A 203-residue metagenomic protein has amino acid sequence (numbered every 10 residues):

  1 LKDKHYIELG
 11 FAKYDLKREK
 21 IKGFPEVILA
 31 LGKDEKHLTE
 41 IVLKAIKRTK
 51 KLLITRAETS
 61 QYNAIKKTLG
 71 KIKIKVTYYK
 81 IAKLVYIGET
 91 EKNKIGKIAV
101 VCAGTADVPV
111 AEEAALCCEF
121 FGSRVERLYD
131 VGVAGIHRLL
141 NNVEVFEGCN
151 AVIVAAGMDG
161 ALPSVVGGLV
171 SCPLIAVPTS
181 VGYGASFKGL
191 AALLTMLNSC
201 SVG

Functional and structural regions predicted by a protein language model:
L1-I72: Long amphipathic alpha-helical segments
V27-I28, L52-L53, K97-A103, V152-V154: Short glycine-rich or small-residue beta-strand-to-loop segments that form or flank ligand, phosphate, metal/Fe-S
K36-L38, D107-E112, I136-H137, A156-V165 (+1 more regions): Short glycine/serine/threonine-rich phosphate/pyrophosphate-binding segments that cradle anionic phosphate groups
K75-Y79, V166-G189: Short, acidic/small-residue loops that bind anionic groups at enzyme active sites
L84-Y86, R124-V145, A191: Glycine-rich oxoanion-binding loops at beta->alpha junctions
I95-G135: Glycine-rich phosphate/diphosphate-binding loop of Rossmann-like nucleotide-binding domains
C102, V181, A185-G203: C-terminal binding/interaction regions
N142-T179: Glycine-rich phosphate-binding loop
